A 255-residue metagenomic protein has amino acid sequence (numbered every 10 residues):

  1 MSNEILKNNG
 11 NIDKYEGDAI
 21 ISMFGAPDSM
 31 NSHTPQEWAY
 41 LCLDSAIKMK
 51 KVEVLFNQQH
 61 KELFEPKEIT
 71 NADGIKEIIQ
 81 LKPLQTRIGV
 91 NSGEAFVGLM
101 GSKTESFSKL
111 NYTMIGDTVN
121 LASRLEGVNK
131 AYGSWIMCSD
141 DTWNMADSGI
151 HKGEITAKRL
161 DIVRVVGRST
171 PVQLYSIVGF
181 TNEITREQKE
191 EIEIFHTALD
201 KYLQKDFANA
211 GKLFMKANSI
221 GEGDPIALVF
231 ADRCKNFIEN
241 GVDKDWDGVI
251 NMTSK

Functional and structural regions predicted by a protein language model:
M1, L121-A122: Structural preference for long, well-ordered alpha-helical segments in enzyme cores
S2-I5, E126, K130: Short regulatory alpha-helical segment in sensory/regulatory domains of signaling proteins that mediates
E4-L41, L55-D117, W135, D141-W143 (+2 more regions): Catalytic core of nucleotidyl cyclases, primarily class III adenylyl/guanylyl cyclases
Y40-K51: Amphipathic alpha-helical segments that line or abut small-molecule/effector binding pockets and mediate allosteric
K50, V54-N57, E126-N129, N218: Protein kinase-like catalytic domain
A95-V97, A122, V128-N209, M215-W246: Cytosolic regulatory/linker segments at or just downstream of nucleotide-handling modules in signal-transduction
D243-K255: Intrinsically disordered, low-complexity, charge-biased linker/tail regions
